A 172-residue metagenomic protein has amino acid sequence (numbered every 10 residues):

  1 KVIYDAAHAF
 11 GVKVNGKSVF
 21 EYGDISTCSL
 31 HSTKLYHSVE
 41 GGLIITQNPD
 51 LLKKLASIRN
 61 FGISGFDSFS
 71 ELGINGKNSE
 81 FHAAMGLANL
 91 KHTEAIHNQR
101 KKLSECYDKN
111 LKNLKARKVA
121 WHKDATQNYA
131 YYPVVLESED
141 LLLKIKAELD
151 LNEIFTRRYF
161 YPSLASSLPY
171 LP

Functional and structural regions predicted by a protein language model:
K1-S29, L35, S163: Conserved PLP phosphate-binding loop immediately N-terminal to the Schiff-base lysine helix in PLP-dependent enzymes
V2-I3, V19, I44, V134 (+1 more regions): Hydrophobic aliphatic residue packing
K13, P49-P172: PLP-dependent aminotransferase class I/II
K13, S18, I25, E40-I44 (+2 more regions): Gly/Ser/Thr-rich beta-alpha loop segments that engage phosphate groups in nucleotides
E21-S57, E80: Active-site PLP attachment segment
